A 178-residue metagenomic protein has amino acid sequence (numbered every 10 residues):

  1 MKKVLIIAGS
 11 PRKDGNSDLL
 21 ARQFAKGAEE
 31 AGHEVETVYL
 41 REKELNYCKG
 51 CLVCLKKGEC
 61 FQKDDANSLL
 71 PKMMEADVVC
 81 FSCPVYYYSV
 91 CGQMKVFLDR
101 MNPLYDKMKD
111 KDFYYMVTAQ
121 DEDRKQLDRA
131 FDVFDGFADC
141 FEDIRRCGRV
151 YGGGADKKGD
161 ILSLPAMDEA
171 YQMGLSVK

Functional and structural regions predicted by a protein language model:
K2-H33: N-terminal beta1-alpha1 ligand-phosphate binding loop
G9, L40, V117-Q120, G152: Cofactor-binding loop segments of dinucleotide-utilizing enzymes, especially the Rossmann-like FAD- and NAD(P)+-binding
D18-R22, L127-D135, M167: Short, surface-exposed alpha-helical segments at coil->helix boundaries
E30, D135, D139-K178: Glycine-rich phosphate/pyrophosphate-binding loop and the adjoining helix
H33-K43: A short beta-strand-loop structural module common to alpha/beta enzyme folds
K43-L70: Cysteine-cluster motifs in flexible loop/terminal segments that predominantly coordinate metals
L52-K56, D132, L164-M167: Short, hinge-like loop/turn segments at secondary-structure boundaries
F61-E142: Helix-loop-strand module that forms the ligand-binding subsite of alpha/beta enzymes
